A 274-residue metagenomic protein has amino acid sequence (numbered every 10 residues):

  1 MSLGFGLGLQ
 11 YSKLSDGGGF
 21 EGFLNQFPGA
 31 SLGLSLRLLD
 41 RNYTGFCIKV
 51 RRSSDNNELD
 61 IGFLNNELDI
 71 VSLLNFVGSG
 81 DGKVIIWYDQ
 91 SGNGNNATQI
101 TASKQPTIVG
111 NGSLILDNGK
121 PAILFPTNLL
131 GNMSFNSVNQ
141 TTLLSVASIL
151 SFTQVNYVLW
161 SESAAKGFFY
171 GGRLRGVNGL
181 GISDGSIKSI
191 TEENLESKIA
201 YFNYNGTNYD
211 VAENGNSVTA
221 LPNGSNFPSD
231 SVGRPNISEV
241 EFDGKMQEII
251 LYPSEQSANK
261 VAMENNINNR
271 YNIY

Functional and structural regions predicted by a protein language model:
M1-S2, G6-D16: Intrinsically disordered, compositionally biased repeat/linker segments
L3-G6, N42, C47-D55, F63-N65 (+4 more regions): Extracellular, beta-strand-rich glycan-interacting domains
S12-F46, R51-R52: N-terminal module-boundary/linker segments of secreted carbohydrate-active enzymes
K13, V50-G62, T127-S134, A164-Y170 (+2 more regions): Short, surface-exposed beta-strand/loop "edge" segments at domain boundaries and coil↔beta transitions
R37-L39, V77-G80, I85-N128, S137 (+2 more regions): Extracellular glycan-interaction surfaces
N42-S54, I123, Y157-W160, S229-S231: Short, hydrophobic/proline-enriched secondary-structure or compact coil segments at domain edges
I61-I85: Aromatic- and Gly/Pro-rich amphipathic surface segment
G181-S183, I187-K188, S225-L251: Extracellular glycan-interaction patches encoded by glycine-rich segments
